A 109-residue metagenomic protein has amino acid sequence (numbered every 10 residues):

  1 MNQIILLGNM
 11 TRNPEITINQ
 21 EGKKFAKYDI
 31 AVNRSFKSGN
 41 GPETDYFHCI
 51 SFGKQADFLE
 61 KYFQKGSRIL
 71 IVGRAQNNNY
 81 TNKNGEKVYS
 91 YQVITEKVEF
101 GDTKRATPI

Functional and structural regions predicted by a protein language model:
M1-I109: Single-stranded nucleic acid-binding surfaces, predominantly the OB-fold ssDNA-binding core
